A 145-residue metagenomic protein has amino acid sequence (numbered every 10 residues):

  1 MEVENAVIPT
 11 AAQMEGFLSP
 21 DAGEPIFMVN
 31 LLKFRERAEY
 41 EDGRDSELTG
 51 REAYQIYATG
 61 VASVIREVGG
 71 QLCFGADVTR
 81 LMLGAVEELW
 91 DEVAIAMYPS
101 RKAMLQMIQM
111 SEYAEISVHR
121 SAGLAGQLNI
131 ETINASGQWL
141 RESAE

Functional and structural regions predicted by a protein language model:
M1-V93, P99-Q106, I133-E145: Short S/T/G/P-rich N-terminal loop/turn motif that feeds into the first structured element of a domain
Q106-E112: Short amphipathic alpha-helices in soluble, non-transmembrane regions that often serve as interface/regulatory elements
E112-V118, L124: A common structural junction motif
N129-I130: Eukaryotic helix-grip
